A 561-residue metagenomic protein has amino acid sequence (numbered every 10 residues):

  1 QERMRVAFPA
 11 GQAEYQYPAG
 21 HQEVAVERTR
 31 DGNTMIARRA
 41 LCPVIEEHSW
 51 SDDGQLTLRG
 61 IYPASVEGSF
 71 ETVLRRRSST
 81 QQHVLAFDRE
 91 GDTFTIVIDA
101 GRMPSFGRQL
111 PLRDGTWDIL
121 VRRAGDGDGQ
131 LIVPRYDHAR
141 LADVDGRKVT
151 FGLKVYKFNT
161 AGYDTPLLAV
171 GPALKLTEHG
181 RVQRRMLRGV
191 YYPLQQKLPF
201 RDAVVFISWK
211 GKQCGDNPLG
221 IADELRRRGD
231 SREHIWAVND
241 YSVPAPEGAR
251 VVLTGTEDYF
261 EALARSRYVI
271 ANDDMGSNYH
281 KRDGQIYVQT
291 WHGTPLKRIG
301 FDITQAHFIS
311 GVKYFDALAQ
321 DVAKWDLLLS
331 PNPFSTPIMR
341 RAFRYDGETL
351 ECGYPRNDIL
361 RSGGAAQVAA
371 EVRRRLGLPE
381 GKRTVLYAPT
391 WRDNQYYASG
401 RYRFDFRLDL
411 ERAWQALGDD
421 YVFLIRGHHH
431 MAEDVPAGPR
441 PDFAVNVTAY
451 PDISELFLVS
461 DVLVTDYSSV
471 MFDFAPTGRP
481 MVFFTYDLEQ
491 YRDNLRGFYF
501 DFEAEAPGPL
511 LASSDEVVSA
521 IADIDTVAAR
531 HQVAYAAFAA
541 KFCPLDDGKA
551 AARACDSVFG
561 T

Functional and structural regions predicted by a protein language model:
Q1-A203, R227, S231-R232: Basic, ligand-binding patches in group-transfer machinery, especially extracytoplasmic/periplasmic segments
V182-R188, L296-R401, H429, R530-A537: A nucleotide-sugar donor-handling region in carbohydrate enzymes
V190, L194-E257: Low-complexity, highly charged intrinsically disordered N-terminal segments that act as targeting/localization
Q213-G229, A342, C352-A437, L511-S513 (+1 more regions): Conserved catalytic-core segment of nucleotide-activated headgroup transferases in glycan assembly
L219-D223, E247-D316: Extended catalytic core of nucleotide-activated donor transferases of GT-like folds
V252-Y268, H429-F472: Donor nucleotide-activated moiety binding/catalytic core segment of transferases that use nucleotide-activated donors
V269-R298, Y450-L495: A donor-sugar binding/catalytic signature common to diverse glycosyltransferases and related nucleotide-sugar
A437-D442, S469-F542: Catalytic binding pocket for nucleotide-activated donors in carbohydrate/polymer assembly enzymes
